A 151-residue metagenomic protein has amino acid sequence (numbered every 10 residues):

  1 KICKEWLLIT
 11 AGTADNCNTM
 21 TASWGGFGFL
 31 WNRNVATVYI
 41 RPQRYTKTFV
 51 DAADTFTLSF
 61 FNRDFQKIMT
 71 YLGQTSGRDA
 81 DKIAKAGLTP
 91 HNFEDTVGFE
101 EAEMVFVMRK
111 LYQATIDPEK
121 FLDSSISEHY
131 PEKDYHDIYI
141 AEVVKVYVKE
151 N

Functional and structural regions predicted by a protein language model:
K1-A22, G26-N151: Active-site-proximal mixed secondary-structure blocks
